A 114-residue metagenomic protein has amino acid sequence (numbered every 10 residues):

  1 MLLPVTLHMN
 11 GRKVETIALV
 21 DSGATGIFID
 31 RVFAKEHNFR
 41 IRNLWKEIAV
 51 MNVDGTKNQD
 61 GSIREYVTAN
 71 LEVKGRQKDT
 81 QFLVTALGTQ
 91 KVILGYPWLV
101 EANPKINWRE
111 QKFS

Functional and structural regions predicted by a protein language model:
M1-T6, N10-S114: Aspartic protease
